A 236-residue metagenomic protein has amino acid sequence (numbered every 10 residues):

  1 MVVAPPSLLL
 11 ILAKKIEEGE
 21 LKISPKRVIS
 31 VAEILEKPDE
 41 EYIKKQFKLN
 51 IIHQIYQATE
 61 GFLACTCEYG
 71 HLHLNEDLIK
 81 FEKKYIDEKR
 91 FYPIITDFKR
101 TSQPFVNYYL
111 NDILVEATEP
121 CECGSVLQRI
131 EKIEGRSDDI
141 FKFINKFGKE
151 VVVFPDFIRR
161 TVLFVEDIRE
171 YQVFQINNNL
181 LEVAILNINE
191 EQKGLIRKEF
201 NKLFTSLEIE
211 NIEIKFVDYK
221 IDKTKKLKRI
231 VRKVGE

Functional and structural regions predicted by a protein language model:
M1-E236: Active-site glycine/GP-rich loop and adjacent strand/helix microenvironment that borders small-molecule binding pockets
